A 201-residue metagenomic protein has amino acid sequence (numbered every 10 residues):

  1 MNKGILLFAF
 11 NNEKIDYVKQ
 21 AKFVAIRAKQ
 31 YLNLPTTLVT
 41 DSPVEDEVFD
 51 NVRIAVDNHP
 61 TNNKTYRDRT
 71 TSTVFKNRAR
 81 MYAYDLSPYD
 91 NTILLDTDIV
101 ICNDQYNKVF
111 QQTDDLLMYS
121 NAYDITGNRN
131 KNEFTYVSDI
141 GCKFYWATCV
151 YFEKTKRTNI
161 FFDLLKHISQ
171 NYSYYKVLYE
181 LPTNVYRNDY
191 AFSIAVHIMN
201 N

Functional and structural regions predicted by a protein language model:
M1-N201: Glycosyltransferase catalytic domains, chiefly GT-A lineage
